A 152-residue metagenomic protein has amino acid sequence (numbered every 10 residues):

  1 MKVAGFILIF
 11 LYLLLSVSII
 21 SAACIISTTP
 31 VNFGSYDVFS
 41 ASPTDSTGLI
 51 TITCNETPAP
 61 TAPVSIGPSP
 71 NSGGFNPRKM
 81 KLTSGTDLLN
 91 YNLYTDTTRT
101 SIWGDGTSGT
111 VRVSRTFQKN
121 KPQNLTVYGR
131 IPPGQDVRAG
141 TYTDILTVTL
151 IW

Functional and structural regions predicted by a protein language model:
M1-L8: Positively charged n-region of N-terminal signal peptides that target proteins for export
V17-I19: N-terminal signal peptide c-region/cleavage motif recognized by signal peptidases
S21-G85, V113-W152: N-terminal small/polar-rich segments of proteins
L88-S114: Mid-chain, well-packed structural core segment of small domains
